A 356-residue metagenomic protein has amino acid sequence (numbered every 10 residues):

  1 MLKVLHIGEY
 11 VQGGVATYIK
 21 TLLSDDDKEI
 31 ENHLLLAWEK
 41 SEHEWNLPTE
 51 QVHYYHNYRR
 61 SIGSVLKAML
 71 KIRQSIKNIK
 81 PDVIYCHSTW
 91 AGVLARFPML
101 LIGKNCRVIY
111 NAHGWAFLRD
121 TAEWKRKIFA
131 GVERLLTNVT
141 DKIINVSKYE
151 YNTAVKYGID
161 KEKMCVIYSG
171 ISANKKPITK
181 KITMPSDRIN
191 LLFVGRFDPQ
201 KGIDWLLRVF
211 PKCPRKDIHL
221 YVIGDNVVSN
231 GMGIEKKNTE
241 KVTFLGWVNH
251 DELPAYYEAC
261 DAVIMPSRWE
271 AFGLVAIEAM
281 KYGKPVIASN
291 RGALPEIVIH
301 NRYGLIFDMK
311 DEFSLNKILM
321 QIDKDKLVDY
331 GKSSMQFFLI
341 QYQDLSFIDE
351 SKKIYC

Functional and structural regions predicted by a protein language model:
H6-L66, V166, N226-V228: N-terminal strand-loop element at the rim of the active site of nucleotide-sugar-dependent glycosyltransferases
A16-T21, I189-K212: A conserved mid-protein helix/loop that constitutes part of the nucleotide-sugar donor-binding site
I76, W247-V248, A255-C260: Short alpha-helical donor nucleotide-sugar binding micro-motif in glycosyltransferases
C86-G92, A112: Short His-centered aromatic/hydrophobic patch
R134-I178: Donor nucleotide-sugar binding/catalytic pocket of nucleotide-sugar-dependent glycosyltransferases
M232-V248: Nucleotide-activated donor-binding/catalytic signature segment of Leloir-type glycosyltransferases, i.e., the conserved
R268: Aromatic "clamp/platform" in nucleotide-sugar-dependent glycosyltransferases that forms part of the donor/acceptor
P285-A288: Short hydrophobic beta-strand element within catalytic cores of glycosyltransferases and related nucleotide-activated
